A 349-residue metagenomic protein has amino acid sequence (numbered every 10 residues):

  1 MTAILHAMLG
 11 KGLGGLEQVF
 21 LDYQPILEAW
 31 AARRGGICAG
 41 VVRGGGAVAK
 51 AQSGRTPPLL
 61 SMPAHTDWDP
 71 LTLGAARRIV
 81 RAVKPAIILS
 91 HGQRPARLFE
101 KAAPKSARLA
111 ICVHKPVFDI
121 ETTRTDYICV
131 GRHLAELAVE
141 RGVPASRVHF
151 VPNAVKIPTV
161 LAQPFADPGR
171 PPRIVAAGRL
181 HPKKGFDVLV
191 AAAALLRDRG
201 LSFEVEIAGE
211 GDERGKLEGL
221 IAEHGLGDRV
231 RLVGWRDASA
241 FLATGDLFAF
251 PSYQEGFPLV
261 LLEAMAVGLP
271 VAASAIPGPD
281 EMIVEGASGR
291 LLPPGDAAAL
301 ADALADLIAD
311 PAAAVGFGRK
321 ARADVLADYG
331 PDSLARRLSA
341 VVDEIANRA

Functional and structural regions predicted by a protein language model:
H6-T72: N-terminal strand-loop element at the rim of the active site of nucleotide-sugar-dependent glycosyltransferases
G14-P25, P172, A176-L201, V205 (+3 more regions): A conserved mid-protein helix/loop that constitutes part of the nucleotide-sugar donor-binding site
G40-V41, P270-A273, I283: Short hydrophobic beta-strand element within catalytic cores of glycosyltransferases and related nucleotide-activated
W68-T72, S90-A96, V113: Short His-centered aromatic/hydrophobic patch
H133, A154: Carbohydrate-associated surface elements
E213-K216, L226-W235, F241, R290-L291: Active-site donor-binding acidic/aromatic loop of nucleotide-activated sugar and phosphosugar transferases involved
Y253: Aromatic "clamp/platform" in nucleotide-sugar-dependent glycosyltransferases that forms part of the donor/acceptor
V284-G286, R290-A297, D306-P311: Conserved acidic donor-binding segment of nucleotide-sugar-dependent glycosyltransferases
